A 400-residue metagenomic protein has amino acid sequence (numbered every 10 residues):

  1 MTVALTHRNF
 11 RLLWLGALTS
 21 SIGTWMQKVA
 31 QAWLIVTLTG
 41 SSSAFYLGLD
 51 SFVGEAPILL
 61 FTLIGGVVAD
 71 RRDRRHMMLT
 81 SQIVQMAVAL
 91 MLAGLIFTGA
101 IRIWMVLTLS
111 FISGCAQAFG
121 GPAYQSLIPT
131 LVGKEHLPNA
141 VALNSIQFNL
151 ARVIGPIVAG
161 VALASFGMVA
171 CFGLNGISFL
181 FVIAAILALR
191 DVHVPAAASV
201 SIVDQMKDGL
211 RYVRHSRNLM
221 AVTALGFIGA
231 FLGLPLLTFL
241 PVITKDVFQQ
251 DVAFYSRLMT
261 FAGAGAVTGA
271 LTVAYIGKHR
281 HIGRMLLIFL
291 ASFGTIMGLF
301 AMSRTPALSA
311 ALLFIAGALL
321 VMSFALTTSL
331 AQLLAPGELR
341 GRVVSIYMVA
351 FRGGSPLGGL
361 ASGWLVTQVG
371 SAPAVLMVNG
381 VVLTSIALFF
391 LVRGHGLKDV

Functional and structural regions predicted by a protein language model:
M1-A4, V194-M206: Short, membrane-interfacial amphipathic segments enriched in basic
M1-A56, R211, H215-A262: Helix-loop boundary and gating motifs at the non-cytosolic
V3-A4, R8, S41-Y46, F97-I101 (+10 more regions): Juxtamembrane/transmembrane-helix boundary motifs in multi-pass membrane proteins
N9-V29, S51-V88, M105-A164, L174 (+6 more regions): Substrate-agnostic recognition of the 12-TM MFS/MFS-like secondary transporter fold
A32-S41, A93-T98, I154-L174, D246-V247 (+1 more regions): Transmembrane alpha-helix termini and helix-breaking/packing motifs in multi-pass membrane transporters
T37-G40, T98, R102-M105, D191-P195 (+2 more regions): Juxtamembrane transmembrane-helix termini
D50, L60, R71, M77 (+5 more regions): C-terminal transmembrane bundle of multi-pass solute transporters/carriers
S126, T130, M168, F172-S201 (+1 more regions): Helix-loop junctions on the cytosolic side of multi-pass membrane transporters, especially the intracellular loop
